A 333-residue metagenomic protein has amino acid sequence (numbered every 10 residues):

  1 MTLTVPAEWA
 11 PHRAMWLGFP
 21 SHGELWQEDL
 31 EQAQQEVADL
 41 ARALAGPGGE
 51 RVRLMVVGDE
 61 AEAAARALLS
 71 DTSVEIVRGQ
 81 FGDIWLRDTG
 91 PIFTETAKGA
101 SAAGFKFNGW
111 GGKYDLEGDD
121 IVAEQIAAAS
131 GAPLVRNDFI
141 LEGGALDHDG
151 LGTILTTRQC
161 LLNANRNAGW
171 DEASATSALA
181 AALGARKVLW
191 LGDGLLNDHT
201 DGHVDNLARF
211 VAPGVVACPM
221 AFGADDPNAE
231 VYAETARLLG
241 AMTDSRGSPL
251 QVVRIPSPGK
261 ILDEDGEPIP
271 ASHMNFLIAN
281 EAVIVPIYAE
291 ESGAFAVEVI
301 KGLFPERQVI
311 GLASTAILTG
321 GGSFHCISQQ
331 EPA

Functional and structural regions predicted by a protein language model:
M1-A333: The feature marks the mature, well-folded catalytic cores of soluble enzymes
